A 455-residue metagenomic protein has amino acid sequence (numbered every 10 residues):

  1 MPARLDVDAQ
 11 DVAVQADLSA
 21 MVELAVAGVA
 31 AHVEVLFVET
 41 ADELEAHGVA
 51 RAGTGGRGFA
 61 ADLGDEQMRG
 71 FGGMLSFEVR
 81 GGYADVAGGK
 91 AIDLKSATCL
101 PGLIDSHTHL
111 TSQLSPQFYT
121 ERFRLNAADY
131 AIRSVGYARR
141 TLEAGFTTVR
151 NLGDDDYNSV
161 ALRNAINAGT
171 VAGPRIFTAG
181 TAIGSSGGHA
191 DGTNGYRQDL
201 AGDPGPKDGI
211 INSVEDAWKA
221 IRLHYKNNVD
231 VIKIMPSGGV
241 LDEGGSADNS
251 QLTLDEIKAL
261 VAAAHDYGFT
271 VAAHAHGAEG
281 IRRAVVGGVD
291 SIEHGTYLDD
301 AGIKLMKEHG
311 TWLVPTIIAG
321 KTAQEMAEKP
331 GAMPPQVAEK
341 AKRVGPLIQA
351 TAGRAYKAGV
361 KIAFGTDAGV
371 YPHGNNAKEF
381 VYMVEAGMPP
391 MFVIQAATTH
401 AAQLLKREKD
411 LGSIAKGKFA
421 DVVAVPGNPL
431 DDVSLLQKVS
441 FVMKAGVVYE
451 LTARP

Functional and structural regions predicted by a protein language model:
R69, A397-T399, Q403, K416-P455: C-terminal cap of metal-dependent C-N hydrolases
R69, M74-L100: Histidine-rich, glycine-flanked metal-binding segment
L94-T170, S186-T193, D255, E279 (+1 more regions): Metal-associated gating/positioning segment near the N- to mid-region
S112-D129, R139, S186-P206, V240-L254 (+1 more regions): Active-site gating loops and adjacent loop-to-helix segments of metal-dependent hydrolytic enzymes
L114-F118, S159, H189-A190, D242-G244 (+6 more regions): Histidine/acidic-residue-rich catalytic or RNA/ligand-binding cores of hydrolases and nuclease-related proteins
R122, D266-T270, G331-Q336, K340-P429: His/Asp/Glu-enriched, well-ordered alpha-helical/loop segment that forms or immediately abuts the divalent-metal
R133-S159, A172-A182, V229-D242, T270 (+2 more regions): Divalent metal-dependent hydrolysis catalytic cores, especially in the metallo-beta-lactamase
N164, A168-R175, A179-A182, D248-A273 (+1 more regions): Alpha-helix-loop-beta-strand connector modules within alpha/beta enzyme cores
